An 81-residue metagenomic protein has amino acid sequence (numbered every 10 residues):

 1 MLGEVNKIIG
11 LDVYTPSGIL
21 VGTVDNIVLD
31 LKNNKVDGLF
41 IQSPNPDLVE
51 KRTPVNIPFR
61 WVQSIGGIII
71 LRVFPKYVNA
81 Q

Functional and structural regions predicted by a protein language model:
M1-Q81: Peripheral interaction segments used for macromolecular assembly
